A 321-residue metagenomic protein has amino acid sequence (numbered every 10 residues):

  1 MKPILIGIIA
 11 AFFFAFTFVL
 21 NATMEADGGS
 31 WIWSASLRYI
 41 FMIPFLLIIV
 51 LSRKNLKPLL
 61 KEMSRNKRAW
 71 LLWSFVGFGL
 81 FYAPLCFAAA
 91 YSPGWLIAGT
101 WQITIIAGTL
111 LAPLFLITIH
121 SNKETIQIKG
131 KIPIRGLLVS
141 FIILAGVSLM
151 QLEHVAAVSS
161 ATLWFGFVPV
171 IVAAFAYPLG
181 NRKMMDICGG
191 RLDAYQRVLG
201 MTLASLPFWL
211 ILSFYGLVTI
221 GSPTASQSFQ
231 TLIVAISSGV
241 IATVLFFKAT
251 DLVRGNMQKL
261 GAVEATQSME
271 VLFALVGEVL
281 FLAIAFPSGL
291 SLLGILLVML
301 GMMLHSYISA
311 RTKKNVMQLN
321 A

Functional and structural regions predicted by a protein language model:
M1-L37, L138-A145, A156-D186, P207-F214 (+2 more regions): Glycine-/small-residue-enriched transmembrane alpha-helix faces in small-molecule transporters and effluxers
A10-A11, L37, L96-T104, M185-S205 (+1 more regions): Helix-helix packing/entry segments at the starts of transmembrane helices
F13, K54-W101, I143, L149 (+1 more regions): Specific transmembrane alpha-helical segments of multi-pass solute transporters/efflux pumps, especially DMT/EamA
F14-A15, L80-C86, L144-S159, S205-I220 (+1 more regions): Hydrophobic alpha-helical transmembrane segments in multi-pass integral membrane proteins
G29-L80, A107-L114, I142, F175-G180 (+4 more regions): Transmembrane alpha-helices of multi-pass small-molecule transport proteins
W33, I40, C86-K131, Q258-L280: Specific alpha-helical transmembrane segments that line the substrate/conduction pathway and gating interfaces
Y39, I119-H120, Q258-A321: C-terminal-most transmembrane helix of multi-pass membrane proteins
L46, A112-P113, K129-H154, S288-S309: Hydrophobic transmembrane alpha-helices of multi-pass small-molecule transport proteins
